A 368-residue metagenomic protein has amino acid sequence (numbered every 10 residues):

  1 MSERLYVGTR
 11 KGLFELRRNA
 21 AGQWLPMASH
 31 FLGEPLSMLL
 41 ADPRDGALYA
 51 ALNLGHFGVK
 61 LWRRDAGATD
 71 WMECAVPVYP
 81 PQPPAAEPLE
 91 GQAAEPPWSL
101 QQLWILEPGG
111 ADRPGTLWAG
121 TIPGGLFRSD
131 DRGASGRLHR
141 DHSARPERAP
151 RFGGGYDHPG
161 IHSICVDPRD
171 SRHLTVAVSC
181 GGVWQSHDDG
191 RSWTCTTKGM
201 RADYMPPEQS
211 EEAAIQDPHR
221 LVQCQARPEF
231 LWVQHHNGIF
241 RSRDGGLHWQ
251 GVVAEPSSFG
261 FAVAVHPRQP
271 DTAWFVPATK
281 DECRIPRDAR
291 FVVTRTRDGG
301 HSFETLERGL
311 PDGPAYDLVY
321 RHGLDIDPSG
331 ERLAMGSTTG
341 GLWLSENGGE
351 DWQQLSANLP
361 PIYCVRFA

Functional and structural regions predicted by a protein language model:
M1-A368: Extracellular glycan-interacting surfaces
